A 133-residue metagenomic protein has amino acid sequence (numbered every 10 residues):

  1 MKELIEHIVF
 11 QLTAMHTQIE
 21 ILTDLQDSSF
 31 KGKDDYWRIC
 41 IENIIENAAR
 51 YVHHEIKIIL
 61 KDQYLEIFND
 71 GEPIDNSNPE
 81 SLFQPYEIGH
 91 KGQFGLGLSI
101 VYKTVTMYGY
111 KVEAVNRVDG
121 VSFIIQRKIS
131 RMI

Functional and structural regions predicted by a protein language model:
M1-A14: Short beta-to-alpha transition helix within the HATPase_c
L25, S29-D35: Conserved micro-motifs of the catalytic ATP-binding
E42-N43, N47: Conserved polar catalytic motif of the HATPase_c/GHKL fold
H53-Y64: Short beta-strand/loop element within the Bergerat-fold HATPase_c
H54, G109-Y110, A114: Conserved glycine-rich
I74-Y86: Short conserved segment of the HATPase_c
G97, V101: Short alpha-helical Gxxx[C/S/T] motif in the catalytic ATP-binding
